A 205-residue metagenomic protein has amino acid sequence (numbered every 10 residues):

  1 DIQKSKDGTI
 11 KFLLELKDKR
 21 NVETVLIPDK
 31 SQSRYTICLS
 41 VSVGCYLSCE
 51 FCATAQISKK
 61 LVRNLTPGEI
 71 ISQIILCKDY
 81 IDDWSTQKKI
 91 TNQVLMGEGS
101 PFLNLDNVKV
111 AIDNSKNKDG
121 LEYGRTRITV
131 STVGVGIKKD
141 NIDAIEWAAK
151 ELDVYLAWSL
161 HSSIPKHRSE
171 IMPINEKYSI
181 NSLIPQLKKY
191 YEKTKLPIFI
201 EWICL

Functional and structural regions predicted by a protein language model:
D1-Y35, L39, L47: Flexible, acidic/Gly-rich N-terminal and inter-domain linker regions that tether and position cofactor-handling modules
S5, S40-V41, S131, S159: Short linear Ser/Thr-Pro motifs
K6, V43, L61, E69 (+2 more regions): Solvent-exposed, flexible loop/coil residues
T9, N21, S33-R34, Y46 (+4 more regions): A structure-centric signal for secondary-structure junctions around beta-strands
L16, V43-C45, L160-S162: Short, small-residue-rich loop/turn micro-motifs
V22-T24, R34-Y35, C49, L103 (+2 more regions): Short acidic, gly/pro-rich beta-turn/loop elements at beta-sheet edges and active-site/ligand-binding grooves
D29-S72, L76: Canonical Radical SAM [4Fe-4S] cluster-binding loop centered on the CxxxCxxC motif and its immediate flanking residues
D79-L205: Conserved AdoMet/S-adenosylmethionine-binding subsite of the radical SAM
